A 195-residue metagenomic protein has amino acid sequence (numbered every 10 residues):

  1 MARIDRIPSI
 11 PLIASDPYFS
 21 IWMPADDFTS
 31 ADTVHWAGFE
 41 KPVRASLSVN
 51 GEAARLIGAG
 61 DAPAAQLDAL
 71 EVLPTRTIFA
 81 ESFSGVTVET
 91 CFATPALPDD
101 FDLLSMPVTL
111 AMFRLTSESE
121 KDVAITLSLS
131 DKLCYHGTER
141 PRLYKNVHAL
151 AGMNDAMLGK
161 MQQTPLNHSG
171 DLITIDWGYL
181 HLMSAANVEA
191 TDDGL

Functional and structural regions predicted by a protein language model:
M1-L195: Accessory carbohydrate-recognition regions in carbohydrate-active enzymes
